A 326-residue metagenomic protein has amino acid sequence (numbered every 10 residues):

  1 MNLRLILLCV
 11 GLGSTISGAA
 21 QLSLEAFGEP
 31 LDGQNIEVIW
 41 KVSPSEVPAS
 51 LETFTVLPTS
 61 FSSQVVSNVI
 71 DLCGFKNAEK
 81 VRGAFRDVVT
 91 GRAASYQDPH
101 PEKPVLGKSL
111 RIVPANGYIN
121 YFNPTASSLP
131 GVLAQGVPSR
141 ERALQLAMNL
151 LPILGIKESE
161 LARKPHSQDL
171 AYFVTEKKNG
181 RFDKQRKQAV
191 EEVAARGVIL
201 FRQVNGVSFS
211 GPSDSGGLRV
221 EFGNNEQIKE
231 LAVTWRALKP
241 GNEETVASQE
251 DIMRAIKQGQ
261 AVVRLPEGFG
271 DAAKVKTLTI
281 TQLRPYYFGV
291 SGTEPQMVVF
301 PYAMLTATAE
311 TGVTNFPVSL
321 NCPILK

Functional and structural regions predicted by a protein language model:
M1-L5: Positively charged n-region of N-terminal signal peptides that target proteins for export
I6-T15: Bacterial N-terminal signal peptides
A19-S210, T234-N242: Preferential activation on post-signal-peptide N-terminal prodomains/segments of secreted or lumenal proteins
P104-S127, S210-T234, T311-K326: A short, surface-exposed beta-strand/turn
A147, V220, A303-L305: Conserved histidines in hydrophobic membrane contexts and catalytic metal-binding motifs
R202-V204, N224, T306-G312: Short, flexible beta-strand-to-coil junctions
V220, Q227-F300: Charged, low-complexity helical/coil segments in non-catalytic cytosolic or luminal regions
T281-K326: A cross-kingdom marker for long, charged
